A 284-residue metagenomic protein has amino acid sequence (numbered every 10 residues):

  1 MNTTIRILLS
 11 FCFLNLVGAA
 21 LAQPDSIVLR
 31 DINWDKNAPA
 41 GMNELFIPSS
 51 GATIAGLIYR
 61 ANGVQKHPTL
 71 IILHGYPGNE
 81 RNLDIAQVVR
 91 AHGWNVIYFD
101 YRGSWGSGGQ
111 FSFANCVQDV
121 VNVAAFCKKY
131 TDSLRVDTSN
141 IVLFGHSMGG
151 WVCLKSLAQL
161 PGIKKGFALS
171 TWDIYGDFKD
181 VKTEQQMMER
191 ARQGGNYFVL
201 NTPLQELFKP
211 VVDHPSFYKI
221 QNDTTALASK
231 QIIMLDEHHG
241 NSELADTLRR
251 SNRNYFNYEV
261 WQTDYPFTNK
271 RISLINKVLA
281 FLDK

Functional and structural regions predicted by a protein language model:
Q23-V64: N-terminal cap/lid segment of alpha/beta-hydrolase-fold proteins
P24-D25, A158-E206: Hydrolase active-site cap/lid region
K66-G75: Short beta-strand element of the alpha/beta-hydrolase
G75-V88: The serine-hydrolase catalytic nucleophile loop
V89-G108: Conserved alpha/beta-hydrolase
F111-L134: Alpha/beta-hydrolase active-site loop
L134-S147: Alpha/beta-hydrolase fold nucleophile elbow
Q205-V278, D283: Serine-hydrolase catalytic core
